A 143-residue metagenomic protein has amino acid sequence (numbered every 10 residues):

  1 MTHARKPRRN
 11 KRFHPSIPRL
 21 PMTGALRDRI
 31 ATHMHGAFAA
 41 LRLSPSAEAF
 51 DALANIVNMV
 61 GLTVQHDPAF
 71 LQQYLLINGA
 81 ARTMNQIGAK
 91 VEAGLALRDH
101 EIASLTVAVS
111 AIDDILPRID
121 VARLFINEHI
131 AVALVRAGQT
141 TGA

Functional and structural regions predicted by a protein language model:
M1-R9: N-terminal acidic, proline/glycine-rich, low-complexity intrinsically disordered segments
R8-H66: Short terminal alpha-helical segments
P18-M22, A69-Q72, K90-G94: A ubiquitous short alpha-helical element
L26, I30, I87, L134-A137: Extended hydrophobic/Leu-rich segments
I30, M34, Y74-G88, T106-V109: Extended amphipathic alpha-helical scaffold segments
F38-A52, V91-S110: Short, low-complexity cationic-aromatic patches
A52-Q86, D114-A131, V135: Extended intrinsically disordered, low-complexity coil regions enriched in Ser, Thr, Gly, Ala and often Pro
L95-A143: Amphipathic alpha-helical binding modules
